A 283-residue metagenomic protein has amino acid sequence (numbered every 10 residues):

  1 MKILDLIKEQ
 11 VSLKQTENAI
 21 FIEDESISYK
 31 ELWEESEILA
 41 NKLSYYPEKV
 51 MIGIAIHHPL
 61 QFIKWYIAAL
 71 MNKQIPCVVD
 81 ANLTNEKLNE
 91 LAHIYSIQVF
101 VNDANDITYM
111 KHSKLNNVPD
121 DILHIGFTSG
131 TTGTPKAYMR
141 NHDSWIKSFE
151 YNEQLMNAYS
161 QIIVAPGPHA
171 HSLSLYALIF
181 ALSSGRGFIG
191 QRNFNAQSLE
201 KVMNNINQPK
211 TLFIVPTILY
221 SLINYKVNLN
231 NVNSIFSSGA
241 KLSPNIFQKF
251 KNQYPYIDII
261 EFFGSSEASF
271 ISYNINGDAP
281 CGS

Functional and structural regions predicted by a protein language model:
M1-E17, L123: A short N-terminal helical cap/helix-turn-helix that marks the beginning of AMP-binding/adenylate-forming
K8-E9, L60-V78, N152-E153, S172-S184: Hydrophobic alpha-helical segments in the ANL/AMP-binding
Q15, K111-F127, M156-I163: Conserved pre-ATP/AMP-binding loop-to-beta segment of ANL
T16-Y46, N89, N116-N117, R140-D143: Conserved AMP-binding/adenylate-forming core of the ANL superfamily
E25, A40-N82, P166-P168: Conserved AMP-binding/adenylate-forming
S28-Y29, L123-E150: Conserved AMP-binding A3 loop
I146-I162, A170-T211: Conserved AMP-binding/adenylation subdomain of ANL enzymes
T211, I223-A279: Gly/Ser/Thr-rich phosphate-binding loop
